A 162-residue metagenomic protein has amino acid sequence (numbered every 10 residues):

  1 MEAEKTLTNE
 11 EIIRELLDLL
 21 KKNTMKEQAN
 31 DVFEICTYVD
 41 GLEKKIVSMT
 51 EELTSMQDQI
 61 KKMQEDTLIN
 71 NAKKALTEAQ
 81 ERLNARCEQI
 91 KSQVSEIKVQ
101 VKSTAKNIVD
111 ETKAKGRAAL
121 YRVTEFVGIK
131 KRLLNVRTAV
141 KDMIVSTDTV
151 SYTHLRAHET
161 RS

Functional and structural regions predicted by a protein language model:
M1-K74: Leu/Val/Ala/Ile-rich N-terminal alpha-helices, chiefly Sec-type signal peptides and the beginnings
I13-L16, L20, G116, V123 (+2 more regions): Generic structural signal of hydrophobic/aromatic residues within well-ordered alpha-helices of folded domains
N23, E27, N71, A75 (+6 more regions): Long amphipathic alpha-helical coiled-coil rod/stalk domains
D31, Y38-G41, K45-S48, E52-S55 (+10 more regions): Long, heptad-repeat alpha-helical coiled-coil segments that mediate oligomerization and form fibrous "stalk/rod"
T153-T160: Conserved small/polar residues in nucleotide/adenosyl-binding loops
